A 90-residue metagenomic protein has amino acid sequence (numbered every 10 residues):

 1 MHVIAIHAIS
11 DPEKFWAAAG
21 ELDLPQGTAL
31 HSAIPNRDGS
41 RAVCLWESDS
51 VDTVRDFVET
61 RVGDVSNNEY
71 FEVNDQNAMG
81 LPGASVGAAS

Functional and structural regions predicted by a protein language model:
M1-E59, G63-S90: Short S/T/G/P-rich N-terminal loop/turn motif that feeds into the first structured element of a domain
